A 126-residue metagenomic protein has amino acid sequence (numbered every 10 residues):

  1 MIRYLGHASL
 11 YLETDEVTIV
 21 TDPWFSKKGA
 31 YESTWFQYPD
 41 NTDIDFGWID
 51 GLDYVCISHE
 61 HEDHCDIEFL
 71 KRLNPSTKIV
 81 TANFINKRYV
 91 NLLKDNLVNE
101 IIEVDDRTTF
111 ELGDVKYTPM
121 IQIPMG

Functional and structural regions predicted by a protein language model:
M1, E13-I19, T109-T118: Beta-strand-turn-beta hairpins that frame and shape the catalytic cleft of phosphate-ester-processing enzymes
M1, Y54, P75-I79: Short active-site oxyanion
M1-A8: Bacterial Sec-exported substrate-binding components of ABC uptake systems
L12, D22, H59, D66 (+1 more regions): Divalent metal-coordination and catalytic microenvironments
V17, P75-K78, V98: A short helix->loop->beta-strand "cap" motif at the edges of active sites that frequently abuts
V17-C56, I67-R72, G126: Pre-active-site segment of Zn-dependent metallo-hydrolases
D66-S76, N91-L92: Metal-dependent catalytic neighborhoods of phosphoester/phosphodiester hydrolases
A82-G126: Metallo-beta-lactamase
